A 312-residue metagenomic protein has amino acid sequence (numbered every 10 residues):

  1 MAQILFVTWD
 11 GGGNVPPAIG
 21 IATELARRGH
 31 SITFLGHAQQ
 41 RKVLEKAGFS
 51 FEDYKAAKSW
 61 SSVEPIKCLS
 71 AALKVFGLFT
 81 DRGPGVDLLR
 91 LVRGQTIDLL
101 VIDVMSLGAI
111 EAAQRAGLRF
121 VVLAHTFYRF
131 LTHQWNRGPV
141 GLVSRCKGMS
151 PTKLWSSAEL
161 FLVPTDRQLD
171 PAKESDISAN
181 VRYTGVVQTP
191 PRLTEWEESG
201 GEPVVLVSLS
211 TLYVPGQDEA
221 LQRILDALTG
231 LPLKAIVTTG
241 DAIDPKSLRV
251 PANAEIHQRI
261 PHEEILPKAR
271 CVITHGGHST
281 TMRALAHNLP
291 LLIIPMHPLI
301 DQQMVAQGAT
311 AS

Functional and structural regions predicted by a protein language model:
M1-G141, P215, Q222, L228-S312: Glycosyltransferase specificity loop/lid
P139-V204, S208-Y213, T238-D244: A nucleotide-sugar donor-handling region in carbohydrate enzymes
